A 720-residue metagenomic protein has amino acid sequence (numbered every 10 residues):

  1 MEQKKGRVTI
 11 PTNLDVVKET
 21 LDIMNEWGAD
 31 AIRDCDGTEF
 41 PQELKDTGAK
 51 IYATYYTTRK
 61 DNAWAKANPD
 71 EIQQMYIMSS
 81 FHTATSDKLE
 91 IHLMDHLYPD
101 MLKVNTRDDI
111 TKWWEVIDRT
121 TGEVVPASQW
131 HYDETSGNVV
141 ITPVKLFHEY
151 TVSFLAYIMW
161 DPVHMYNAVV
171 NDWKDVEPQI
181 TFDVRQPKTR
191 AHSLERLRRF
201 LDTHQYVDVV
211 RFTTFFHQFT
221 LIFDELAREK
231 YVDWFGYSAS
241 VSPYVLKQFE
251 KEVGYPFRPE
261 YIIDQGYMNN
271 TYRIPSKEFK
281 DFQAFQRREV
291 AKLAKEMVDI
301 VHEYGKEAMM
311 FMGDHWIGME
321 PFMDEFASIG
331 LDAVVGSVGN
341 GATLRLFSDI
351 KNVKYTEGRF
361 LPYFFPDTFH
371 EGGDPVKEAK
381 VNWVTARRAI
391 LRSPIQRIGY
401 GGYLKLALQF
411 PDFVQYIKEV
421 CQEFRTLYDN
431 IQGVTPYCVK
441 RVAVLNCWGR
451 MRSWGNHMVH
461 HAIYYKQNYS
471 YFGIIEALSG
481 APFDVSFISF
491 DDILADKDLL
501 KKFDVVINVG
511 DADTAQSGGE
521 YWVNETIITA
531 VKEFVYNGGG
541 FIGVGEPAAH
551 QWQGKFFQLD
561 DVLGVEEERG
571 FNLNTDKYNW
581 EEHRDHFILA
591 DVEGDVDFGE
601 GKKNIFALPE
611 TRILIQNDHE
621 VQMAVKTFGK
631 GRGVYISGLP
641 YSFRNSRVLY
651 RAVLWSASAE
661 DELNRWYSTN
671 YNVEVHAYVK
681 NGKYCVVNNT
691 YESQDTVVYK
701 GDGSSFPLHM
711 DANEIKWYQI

Functional and structural regions predicted by a protein language model:
M1-T20, E26-D30, M159-W160, H164-D175 (+2 more regions): Boundary/entry segment of secreted carbohydrate-active catalytic domains
G6-T12, A29-C35, D100, N171-A191 (+9 more regions): The substrate-binding groove and active-site-proximal loops of carbohydrate-active enzymes, especially glycoside
T9, D15-Y52, R196-T213, F326 (+4 more regions): Catalytic domains of carbohydrate-active enzymes, especially glycoside hydrolases
L44, W64-A65, L197-R198, D208-F215 (+12 more regions): Hydrophobic targeting/anchoring helices
D70-S328, L346, Q432: Polysaccharide-binding and catalytic clefts of secreted carbohydrate-active enzymes
L221-D224, K405-C438, S479, Q558 (+4 more regions): Extracellular ligand-binding/catalytic regions of CAZymes and related secreted enzymes and adhesion modules
A462-F487: Short helix-loop-beta junction
G518-G594, G599: A glycine-rich, often tryptophan-bearing local segment used as a flexible ligand/cofactor-contacting loop or short
